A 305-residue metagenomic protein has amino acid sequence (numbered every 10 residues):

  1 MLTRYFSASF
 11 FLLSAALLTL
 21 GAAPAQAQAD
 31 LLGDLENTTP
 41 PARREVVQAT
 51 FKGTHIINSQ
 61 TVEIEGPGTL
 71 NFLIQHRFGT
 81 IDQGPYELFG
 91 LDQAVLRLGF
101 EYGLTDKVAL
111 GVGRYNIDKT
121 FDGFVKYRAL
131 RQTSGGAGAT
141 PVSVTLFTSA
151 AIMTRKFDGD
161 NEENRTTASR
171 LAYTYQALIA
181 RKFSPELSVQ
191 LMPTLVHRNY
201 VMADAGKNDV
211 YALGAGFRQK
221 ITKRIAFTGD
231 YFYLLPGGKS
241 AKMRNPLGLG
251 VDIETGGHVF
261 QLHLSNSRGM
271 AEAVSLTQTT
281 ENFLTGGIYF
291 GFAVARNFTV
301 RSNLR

Functional and structural regions predicted by a protein language model:
M1-L12: Bacterial N-terminal signal peptides that target proteins for export
A15-A25: C-terminal segment of classical bacterial N-terminal signal peptides
A27-N164, L171-Y175, A180-L191, L195-N199 (+3 more regions): Transmembrane beta-barrel domains of Gram-negative outer membranes and organellar outer membranes
L110, F227-T228: Extended, compositionally simple hydrophobic/Ser/Thr-rich segments that build repetitive fibrous architectures
Y200-V201, A205: Extended, charged alpha-helical interaction scaffolds
K207-A212, M243-L247: Charged helix-capping and loop-helix junction motifs
R224-A226, L234: Extended serine/threonine-enriched, polar tracts that run as long, contiguous segments within proteins
